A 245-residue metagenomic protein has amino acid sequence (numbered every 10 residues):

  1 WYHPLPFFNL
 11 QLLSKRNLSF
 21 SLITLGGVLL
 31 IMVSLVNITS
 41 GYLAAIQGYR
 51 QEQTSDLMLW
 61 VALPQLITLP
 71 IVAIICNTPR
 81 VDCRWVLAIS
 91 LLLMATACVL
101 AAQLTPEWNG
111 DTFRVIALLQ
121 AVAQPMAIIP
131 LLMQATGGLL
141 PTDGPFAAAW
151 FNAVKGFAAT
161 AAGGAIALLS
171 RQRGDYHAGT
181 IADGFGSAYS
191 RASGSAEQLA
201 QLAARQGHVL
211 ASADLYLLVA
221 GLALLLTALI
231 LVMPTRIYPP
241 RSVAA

Functional and structural regions predicted by a protein language model:
Y2, T68-P70, E197-A200: Short amphipathic alpha-helical surface micro-motifs
Y2-F7, S242-A244: Flexible cytoplasmic inter-helical loops of multi-pass small-molecule transporters
L5-D175: 12-transmembrane solute porter fold
L132, G138, W150-A245: Hydrophobic transmembrane architecture of multi-pass small-molecule transporters
